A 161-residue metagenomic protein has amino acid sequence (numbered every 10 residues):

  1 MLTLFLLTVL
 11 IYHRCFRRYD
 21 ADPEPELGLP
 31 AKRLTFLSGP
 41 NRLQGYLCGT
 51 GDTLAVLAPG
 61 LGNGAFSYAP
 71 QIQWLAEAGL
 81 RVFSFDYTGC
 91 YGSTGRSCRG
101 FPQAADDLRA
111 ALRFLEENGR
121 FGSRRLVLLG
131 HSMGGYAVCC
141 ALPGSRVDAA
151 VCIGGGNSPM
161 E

Functional and structural regions predicted by a protein language model:
M1-L37, L43-Y46: An N-terminal hydrophobic leader/cap segment in hydrolases
D52-G60: Short beta-strand element of the alpha/beta-hydrolase
L61-W74, Y87: The serine-hydrolase catalytic nucleophile loop
D86-F101: Glycine-rich "HGGG/HGxG" loop immediately N-terminal to the catalytic nucleophile of the alpha/beta-hydrolase
C98-G119: Alpha/beta-hydrolase active-site loop
R120-S132: Alpha/beta-hydrolase fold nucleophile elbow
G130-C140: Glycine-rich nucleophile elbow surrounding the catalytic serine of serine-hydrolase chemistry
C139-E161: Hydrolase active-site cap/lid region
